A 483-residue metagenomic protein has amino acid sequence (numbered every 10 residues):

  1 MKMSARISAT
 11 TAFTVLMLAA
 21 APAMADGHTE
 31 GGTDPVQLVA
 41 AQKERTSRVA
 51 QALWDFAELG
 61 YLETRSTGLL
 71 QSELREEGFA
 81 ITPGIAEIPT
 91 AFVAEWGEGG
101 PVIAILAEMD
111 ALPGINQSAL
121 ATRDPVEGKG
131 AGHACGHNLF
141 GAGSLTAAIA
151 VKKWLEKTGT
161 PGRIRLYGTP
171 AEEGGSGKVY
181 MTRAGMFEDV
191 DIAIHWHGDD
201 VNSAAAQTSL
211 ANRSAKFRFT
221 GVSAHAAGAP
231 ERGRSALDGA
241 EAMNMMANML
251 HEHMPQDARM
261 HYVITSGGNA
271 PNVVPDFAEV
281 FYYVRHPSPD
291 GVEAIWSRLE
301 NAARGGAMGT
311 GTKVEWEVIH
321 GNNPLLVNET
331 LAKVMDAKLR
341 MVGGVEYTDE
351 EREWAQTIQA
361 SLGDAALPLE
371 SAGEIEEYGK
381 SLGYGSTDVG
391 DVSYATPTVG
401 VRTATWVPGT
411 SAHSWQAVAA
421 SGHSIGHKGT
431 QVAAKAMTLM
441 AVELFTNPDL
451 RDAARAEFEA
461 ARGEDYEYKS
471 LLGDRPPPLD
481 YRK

Functional and structural regions predicted by a protein language model:
M1-A12: Bacterial N-terminal signal peptides that target proteins for export
A20-P22: N-terminal signal peptide c-region/cleavage motif recognized by signal peptidases
D26, L237, E241-K483: Metal-dependent amide/peptide-bond hydrolase catalytic core, centered on the "pita-bread" metallohydrolase fold
D26-H133, N138, A142-R163: Acidic/His- and Gly-rich active-site-bordering loop/insert found across diverse amide/peptide-bond hydrolases
Q42-T46, A50, W54-A57, Y61 (+9 more regions): Sec/Tat-exported extracytoplasmic proteins
L53, A94, I105, H137 (+9 more regions): Divalent metal-coordination and catalytic microenvironments
D110-R123, T208-R218, W406-S414: Acidic-glycine-rich active-site phosphate/pyrophosphate-binding loop
A121-G132, N138-L139, L155-P275, R285: Histidine/acidic-residue-rich, glycine-tolerant segments that coordinate divalent metal ions
